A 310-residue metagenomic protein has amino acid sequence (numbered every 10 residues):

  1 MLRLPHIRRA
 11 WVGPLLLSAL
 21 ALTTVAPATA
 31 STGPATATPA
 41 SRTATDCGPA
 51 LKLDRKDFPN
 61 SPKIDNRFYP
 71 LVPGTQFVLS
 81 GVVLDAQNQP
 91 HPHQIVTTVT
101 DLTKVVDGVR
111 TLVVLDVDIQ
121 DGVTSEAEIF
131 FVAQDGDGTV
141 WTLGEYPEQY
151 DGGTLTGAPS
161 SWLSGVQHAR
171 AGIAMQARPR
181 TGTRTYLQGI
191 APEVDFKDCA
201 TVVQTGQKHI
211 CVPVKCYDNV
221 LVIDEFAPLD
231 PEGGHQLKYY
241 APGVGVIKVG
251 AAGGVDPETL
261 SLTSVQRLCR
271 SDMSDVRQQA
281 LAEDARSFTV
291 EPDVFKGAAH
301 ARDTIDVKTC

Functional and structural regions predicted by a protein language model:
L2-P34: Secretory targeting and sorting signals
P39-C310: Conserved functional acidic sites
